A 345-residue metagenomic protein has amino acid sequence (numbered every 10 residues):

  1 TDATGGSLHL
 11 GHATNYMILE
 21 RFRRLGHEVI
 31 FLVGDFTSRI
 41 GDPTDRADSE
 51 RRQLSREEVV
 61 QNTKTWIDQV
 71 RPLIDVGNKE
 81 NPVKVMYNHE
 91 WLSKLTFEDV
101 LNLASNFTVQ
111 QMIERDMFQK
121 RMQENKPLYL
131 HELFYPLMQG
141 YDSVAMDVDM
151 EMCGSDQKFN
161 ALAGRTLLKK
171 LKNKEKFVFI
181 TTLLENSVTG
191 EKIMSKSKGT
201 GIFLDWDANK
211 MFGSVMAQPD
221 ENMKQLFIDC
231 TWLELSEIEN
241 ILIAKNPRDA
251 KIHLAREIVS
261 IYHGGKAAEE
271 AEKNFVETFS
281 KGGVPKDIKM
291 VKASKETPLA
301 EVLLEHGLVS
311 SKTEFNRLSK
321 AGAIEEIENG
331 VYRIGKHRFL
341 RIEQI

Functional and structural regions predicted by a protein language model:
T1-D42, E151-K158: N-terminal catalytic cores of NTP/NDP-binding nucleotidyl/phosphoryl-transfer enzymes
N15, A47-E50, L103: A glycine- and small-aliphatic-rich helix-loop capping segment at beta-alpha/alpha-beta transitions that lines
R21, Q69, L137, L167 (+2 more regions): Residues within well-ordered alpha helices
I30, F36, K64-V83, Y87-N240 (+1 more regions): Alpha-helical recognition segments enriched in aromatics with Gly/Pro capping that present substrate-recognition
P43-V60: A charged helix-plus-loop insertion that forms the helical arch/lid used to bind and gate nucleic-acid substrates
E58-T65, Q69, P136, H253 (+2 more regions): A non-catalytic, amphipathic alpha-helix used as a structural packing/dimerization or gating element in enzyme scaffolds
L168-I345: Conserved nucleotide- and phosphate/pyrophosphate-binding catalytic cores in adenylate/nucleotidyl-handling enzymes
